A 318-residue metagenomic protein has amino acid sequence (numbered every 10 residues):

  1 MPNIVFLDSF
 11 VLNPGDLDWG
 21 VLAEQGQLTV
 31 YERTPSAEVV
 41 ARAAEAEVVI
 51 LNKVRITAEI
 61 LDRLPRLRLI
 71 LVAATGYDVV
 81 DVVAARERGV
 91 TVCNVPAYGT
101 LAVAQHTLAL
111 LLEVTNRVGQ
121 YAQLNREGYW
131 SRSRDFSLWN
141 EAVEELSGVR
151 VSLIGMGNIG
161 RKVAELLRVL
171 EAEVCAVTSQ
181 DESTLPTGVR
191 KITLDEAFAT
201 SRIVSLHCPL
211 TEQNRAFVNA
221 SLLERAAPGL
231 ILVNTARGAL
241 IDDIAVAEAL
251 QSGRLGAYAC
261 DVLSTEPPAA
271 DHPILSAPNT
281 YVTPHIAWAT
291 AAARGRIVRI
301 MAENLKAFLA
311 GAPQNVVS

Functional and structural regions predicted by a protein language model:
M1-A46, E171-C175: N-terminal glycine-/charge-rich "phosphate-binding" loop or analogous flexible N-terminal tail
E32, N52, A73-A74, V90-L101 (+2 more regions): Short beta->alpha connector loops at strand-helix junctions that form conserved, small/polar/Pro-enriched
I56-L61, E173-C175, Q180-P273: Rossmann-like adenosine-cofactor binding region
R88, P96-R150, V169, V317: Phosphate-binding beta-alpha-beta segment of Rossmann-like dinucleotide-binding domains, i.e., the NAD(P)
V92-C93, G229-S318: Rossmann-like dinucleotide-binding domain for NAD(H)/NADP(H)
M156-G157: Glycine-rich Rossmann-fold phosphate-binding loop(s) that bind the pyrophosphate of adenine dinucleotide cofactors
G160-R161: N-terminal Rossmann-fold NAD(P) dinucleotide-binding loop
